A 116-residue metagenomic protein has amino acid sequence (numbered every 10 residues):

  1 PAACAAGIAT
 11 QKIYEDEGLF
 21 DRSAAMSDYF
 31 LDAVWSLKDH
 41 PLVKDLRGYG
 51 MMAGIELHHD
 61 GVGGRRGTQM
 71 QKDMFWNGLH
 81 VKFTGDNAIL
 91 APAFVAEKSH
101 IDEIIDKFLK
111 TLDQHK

Functional and structural regions predicted by a protein language model:
P1-K116: Conserved N-terminal phosphate-binding loop of PLP-dependent enzymes in the Aspartate aminotransferase
